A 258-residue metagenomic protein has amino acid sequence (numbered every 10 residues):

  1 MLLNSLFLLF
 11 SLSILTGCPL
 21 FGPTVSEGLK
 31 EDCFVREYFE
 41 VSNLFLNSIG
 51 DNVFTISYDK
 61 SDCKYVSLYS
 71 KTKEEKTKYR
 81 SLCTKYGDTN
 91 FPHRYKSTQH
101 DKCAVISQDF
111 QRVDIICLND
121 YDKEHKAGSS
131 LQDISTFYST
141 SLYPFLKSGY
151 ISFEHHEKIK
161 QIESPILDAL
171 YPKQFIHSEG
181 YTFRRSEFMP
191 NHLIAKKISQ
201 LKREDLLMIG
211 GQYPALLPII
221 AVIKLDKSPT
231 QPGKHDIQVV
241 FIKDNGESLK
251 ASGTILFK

Functional and structural regions predicted by a protein language model:
M1-L6: Bacterial N-terminal signal peptides that target proteins for export
L8-S11: Hydrophobic helical h-region of N-terminal Sec-dependent signal peptides in bacterial secretory/periplasmic proteins
I14-G17: C-terminal motif of bacterial Sec signal peptides marking the signal peptidase cleavage site
P19-K258: Non-catalytic macromolecular-recognition regions in eukaryotic signaling proteins
